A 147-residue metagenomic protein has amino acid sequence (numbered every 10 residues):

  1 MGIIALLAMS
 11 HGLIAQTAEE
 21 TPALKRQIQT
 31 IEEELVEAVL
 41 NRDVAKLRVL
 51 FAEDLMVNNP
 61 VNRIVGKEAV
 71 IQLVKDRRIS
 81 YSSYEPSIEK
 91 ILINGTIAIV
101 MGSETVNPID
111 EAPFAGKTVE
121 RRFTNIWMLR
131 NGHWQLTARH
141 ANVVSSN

Functional and structural regions predicted by a protein language model:
M1-G12: Bacterial N-terminal signal peptides
Q16-V49, D54-N147: A beta-strand edge to alpha-helix "cap/lid" segment located at domain peripheries
